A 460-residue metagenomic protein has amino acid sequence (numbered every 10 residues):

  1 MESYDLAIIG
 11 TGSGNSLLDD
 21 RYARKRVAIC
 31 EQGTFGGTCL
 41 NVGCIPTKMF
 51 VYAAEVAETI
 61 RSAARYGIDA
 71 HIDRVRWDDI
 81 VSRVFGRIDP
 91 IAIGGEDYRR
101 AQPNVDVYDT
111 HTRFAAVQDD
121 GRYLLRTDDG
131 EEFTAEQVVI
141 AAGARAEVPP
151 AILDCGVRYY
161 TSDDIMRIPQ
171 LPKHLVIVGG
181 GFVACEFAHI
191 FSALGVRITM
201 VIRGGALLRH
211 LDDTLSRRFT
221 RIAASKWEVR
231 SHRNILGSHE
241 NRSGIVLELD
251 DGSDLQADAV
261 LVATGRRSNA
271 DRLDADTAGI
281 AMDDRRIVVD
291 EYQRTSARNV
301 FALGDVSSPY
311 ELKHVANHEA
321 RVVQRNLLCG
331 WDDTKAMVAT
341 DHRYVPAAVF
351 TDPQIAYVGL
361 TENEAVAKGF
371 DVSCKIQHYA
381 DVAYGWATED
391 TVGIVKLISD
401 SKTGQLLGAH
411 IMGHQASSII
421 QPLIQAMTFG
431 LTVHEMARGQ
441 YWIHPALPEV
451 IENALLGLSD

Functional and structural regions predicted by a protein language model:
E2, N41-V42, P46-E132, L211-G237 (+3 more regions): N-terminal Rossmann-like dinucleotide/flavin-binding domain of flavoprotein oxidoreductases that bind FAD/FMN
E2-Y4, T127-Q137, D250-A259, S296-A297: Core beta-strand elements of the Rossmann-like FAD/NAD(P) dinucleotide-binding domain in flavoenzyme oxidoreductases
Y4-G33, T38, I45, M49-V56 (+3 more regions): Flexible, glycine-rich terminal cap/loop adjacent to redox cofactors in electron-transfer oxidoreductases
I8-N15, T34-F35, A146, M166 (+5 more regions): Residue-level detector of alpha-helix initiation sites
C44, A142-R197, V229, D276-S296: Glycine-rich dinucleotide-binding loop and its adjacent helix/turn
D89-A92, M166, P172-V176, F182-V246 (+4 more regions): Rossmann-like dinucleotide-binding cores of NAD(P)H-dependent redox enzymes
C155-P172, D254-T334: FAD-site-proximal beta/loop scaffold in flavoenzymes
